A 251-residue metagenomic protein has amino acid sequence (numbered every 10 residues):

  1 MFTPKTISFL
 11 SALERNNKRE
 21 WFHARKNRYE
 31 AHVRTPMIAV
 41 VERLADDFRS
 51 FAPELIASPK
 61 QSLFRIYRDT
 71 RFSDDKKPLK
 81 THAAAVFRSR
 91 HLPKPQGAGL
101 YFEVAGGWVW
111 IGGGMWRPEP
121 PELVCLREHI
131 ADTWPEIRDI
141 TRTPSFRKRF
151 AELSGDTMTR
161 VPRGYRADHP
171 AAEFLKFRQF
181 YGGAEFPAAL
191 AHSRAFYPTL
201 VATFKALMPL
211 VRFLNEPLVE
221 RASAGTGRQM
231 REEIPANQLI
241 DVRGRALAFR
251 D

Functional and structural regions predicted by a protein language model:
M1-A24, Y181, R194, P217-E220 (+1 more regions): Short, charged, low-complexity amphipathic alpha-helix
M1-P4, A39, D46, F204 (+2 more regions): Polybasic/polar functional segments that serve as interface/processing modules
E30-D75: Gly/Pro-rich turn-and-neighbor structural signature
R71-A131: Aromatic- and glycine-enriched beta-alpha-beta binding-site module
V104-V161, Y165: Compact, glycine/acidic-enriched structural inserts
R138-M208, P217-R221: Terminal interaction module
L210-M230: Charged phosphate-binding loop/patch that engages nucleotide di/tri-phosphates or the phosphate backbone of nucleic
T226-D251: Short, basic, low-complexity termini and linkers enriched in Ser/Thr/Gly/Pro that act as targeting/leader peptides
